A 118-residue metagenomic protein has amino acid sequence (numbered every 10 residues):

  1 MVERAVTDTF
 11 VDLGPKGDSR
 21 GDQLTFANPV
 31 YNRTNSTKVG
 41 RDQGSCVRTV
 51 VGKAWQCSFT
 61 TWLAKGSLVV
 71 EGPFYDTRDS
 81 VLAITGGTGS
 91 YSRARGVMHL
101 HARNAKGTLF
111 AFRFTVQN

Functional and structural regions predicted by a protein language model:
M1-N118: Targeting-peptide/extracellular-domain and disordered-appendage signature
